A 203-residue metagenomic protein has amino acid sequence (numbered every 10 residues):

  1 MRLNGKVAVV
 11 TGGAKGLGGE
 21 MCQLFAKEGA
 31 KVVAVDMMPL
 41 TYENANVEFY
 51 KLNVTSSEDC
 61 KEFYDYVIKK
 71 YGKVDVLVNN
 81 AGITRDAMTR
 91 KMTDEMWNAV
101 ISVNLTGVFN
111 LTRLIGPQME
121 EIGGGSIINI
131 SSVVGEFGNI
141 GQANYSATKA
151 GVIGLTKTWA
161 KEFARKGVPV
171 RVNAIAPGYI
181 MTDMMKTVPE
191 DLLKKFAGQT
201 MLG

Functional and structural regions predicted by a protein language model:
R2-K31: Canonical Rossmann dinucleotide-binding motif of NAD(H)/NADP(H)-dependent dehydrogenases/reductases, specifically
L52-E62, D94: The beta1-alpha1 cofactor-binding region of Rossmann-like NAD(H)/NADP(H)-dependent oxidoreductases
M88-T89, T93-I101, M185, L193-F196: Substrate-binding pocket helix/loop in short-chain dehydrogenase/reductase
R90, F137-A143: Active-site loop immediately N-terminal to the catalytic Tyr-X3-Lys motif of short-chain dehydrogenase/reductase
T112, T148, T156: Active-site helix of classical SDR
P117, K161-R165: Alpha-helical segment proximal to the catalytic Tyr-Lys
S132: Residue(s) in the substrate-gating loop at a strand-loop-helix junction that position the organic substrate next
